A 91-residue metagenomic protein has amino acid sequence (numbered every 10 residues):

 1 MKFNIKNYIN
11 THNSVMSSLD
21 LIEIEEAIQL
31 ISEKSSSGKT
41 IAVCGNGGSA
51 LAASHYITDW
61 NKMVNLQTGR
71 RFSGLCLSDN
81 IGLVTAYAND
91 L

Functional and structural regions predicted by a protein language model:
M1-L19: Generic N-terminal amphipathic, Lys/Arg-enriched alpha-helix
I5, I24-A27, A53: Hydrophobic packing residues in well-ordered alpha-helices of helical domains and bundles
I9, I28-I31, I57: A generic alpha-helix structural signal
L19-S37: A short, well-structured juxtamembrane/interface segment
E33-L91: Glycine-rich, small/polar surface segments that engage phosphate groups of diverse ligands
